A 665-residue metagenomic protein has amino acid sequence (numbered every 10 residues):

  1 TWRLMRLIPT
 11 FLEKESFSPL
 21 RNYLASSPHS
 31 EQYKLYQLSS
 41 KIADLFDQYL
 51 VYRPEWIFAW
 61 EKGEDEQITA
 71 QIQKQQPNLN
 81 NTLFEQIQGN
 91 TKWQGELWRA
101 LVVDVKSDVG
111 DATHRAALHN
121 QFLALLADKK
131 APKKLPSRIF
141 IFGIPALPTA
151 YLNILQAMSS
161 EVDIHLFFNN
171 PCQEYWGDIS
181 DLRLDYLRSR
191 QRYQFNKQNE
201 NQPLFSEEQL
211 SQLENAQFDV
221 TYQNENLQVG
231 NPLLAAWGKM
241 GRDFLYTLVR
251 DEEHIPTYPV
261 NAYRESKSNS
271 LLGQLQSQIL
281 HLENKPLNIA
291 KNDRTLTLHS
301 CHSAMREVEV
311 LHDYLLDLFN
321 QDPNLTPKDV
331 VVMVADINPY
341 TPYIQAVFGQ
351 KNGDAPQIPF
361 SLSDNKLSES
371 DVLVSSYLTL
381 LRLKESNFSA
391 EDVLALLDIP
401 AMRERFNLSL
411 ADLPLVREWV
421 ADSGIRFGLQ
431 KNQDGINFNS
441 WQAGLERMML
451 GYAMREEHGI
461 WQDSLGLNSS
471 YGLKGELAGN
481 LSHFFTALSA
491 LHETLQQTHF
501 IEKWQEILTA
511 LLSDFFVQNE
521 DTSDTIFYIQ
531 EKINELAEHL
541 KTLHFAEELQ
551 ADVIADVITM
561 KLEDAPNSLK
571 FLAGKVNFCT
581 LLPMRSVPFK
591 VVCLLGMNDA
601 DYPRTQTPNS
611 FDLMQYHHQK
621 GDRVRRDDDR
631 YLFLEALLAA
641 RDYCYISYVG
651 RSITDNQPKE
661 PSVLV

Functional and structural regions predicted by a protein language model:
T1-V665: Polyanion-engaging groove/track-forming segments
